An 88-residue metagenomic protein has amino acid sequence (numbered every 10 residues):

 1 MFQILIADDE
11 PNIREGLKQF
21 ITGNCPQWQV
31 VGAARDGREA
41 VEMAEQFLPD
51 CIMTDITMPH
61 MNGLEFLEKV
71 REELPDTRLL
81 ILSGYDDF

Functional and structural regions predicted by a protein language model:
M1, L48, L74-R78: His-Asp phosphorelay/catalytic-motif detector in bacterial-type signaling
I4, F47-M53: Active-site beta3 strand of CheY-like receiver
D8, D55: Active-site residues of response regulator receiver
P11-G32: Two-component/phosphorelay signaling modules centered on CheY-like receiver
D36-E39, N62-E65, S83: Acidic catalytic/metal-coordinating carboxylates
E42, L64-P75: Short amphipathic alpha-helix used as the core "switch/output" element in two-component signaling
M58: Receiver (REC) domain active-site loop signature in two-component systems and cognate sites in sensor histidine kinases
E73, G84-Y85: Short, conserved "switch-loop" micro-motifs in signal-transduction and mechanochemical regulators
